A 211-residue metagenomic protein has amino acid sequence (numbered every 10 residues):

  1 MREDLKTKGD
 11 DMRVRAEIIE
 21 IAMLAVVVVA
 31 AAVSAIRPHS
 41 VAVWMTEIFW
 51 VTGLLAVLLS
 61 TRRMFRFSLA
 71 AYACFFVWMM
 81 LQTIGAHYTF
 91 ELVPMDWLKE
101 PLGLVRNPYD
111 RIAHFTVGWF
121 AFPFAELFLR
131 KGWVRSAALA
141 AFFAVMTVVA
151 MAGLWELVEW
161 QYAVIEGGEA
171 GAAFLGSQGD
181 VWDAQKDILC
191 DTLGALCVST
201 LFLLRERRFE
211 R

Functional and structural regions predicted by a protein language model:
D10-L24: N-terminal membrane topogenic signal
E20-M23, V43, E47, A71 (+3 more regions): Residue-level signature of transmembrane alpha-helical entry/exit and packing/kink sites in multi-pass membrane
V26-W119: "…centered on the first transmembrane helix and the immediately adjacent amphipathic helix/loop
S34, F75-G85, F122, E126 (+2 more regions): Alpha-helical transmembrane segments of multi-pass membrane proteins
S40-W44, L92-D96, Y109, A152-L196: Interfacial helix-loop-helix junctions of multi-pass membrane proteins
G53-R62, T116-G132, V164-A170, L189-E206: Membrane-interfacial alpha-helical segments at the cytosolic side of multi-pass membrane proteins
W133-V149: Internal alpha-helical transmembrane segments of multi-pass membrane proteins
